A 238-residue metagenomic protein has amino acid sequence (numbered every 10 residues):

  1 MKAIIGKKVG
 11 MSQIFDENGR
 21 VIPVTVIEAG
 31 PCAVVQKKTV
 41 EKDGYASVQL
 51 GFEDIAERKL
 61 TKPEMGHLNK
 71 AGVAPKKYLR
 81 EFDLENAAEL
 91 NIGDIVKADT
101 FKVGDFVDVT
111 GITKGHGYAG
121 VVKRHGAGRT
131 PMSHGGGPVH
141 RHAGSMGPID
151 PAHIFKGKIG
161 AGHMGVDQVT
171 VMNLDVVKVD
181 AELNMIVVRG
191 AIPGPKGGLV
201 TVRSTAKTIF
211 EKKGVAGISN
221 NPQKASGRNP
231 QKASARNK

Functional and structural regions predicted by a protein language model:
M1-K238: Extended basic (Lys/Arg/His-rich) segments that typically form rRNA-contacting surfaces in ribosomal proteins
